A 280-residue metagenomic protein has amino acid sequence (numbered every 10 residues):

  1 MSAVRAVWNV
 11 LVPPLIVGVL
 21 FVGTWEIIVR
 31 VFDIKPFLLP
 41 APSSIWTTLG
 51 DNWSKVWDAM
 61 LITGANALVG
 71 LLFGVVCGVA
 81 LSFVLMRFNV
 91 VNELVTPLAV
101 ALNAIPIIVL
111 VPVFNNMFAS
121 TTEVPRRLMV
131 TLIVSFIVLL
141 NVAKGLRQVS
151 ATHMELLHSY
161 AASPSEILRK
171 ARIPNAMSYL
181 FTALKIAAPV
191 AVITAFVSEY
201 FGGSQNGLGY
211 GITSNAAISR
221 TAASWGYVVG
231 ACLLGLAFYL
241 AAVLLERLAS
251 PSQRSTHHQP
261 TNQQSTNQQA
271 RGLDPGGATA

Functional and structural regions predicted by a protein language model:
A3, V31-V75: Periplasmic/extracellular loop-to-transmembrane helix junction in inner-membrane transport proteins
W8-V31: N-terminal signal-anchor transmembrane alpha helix
V69-A99: Transmembrane-helix boundary motif in ABC transporter permease subunits
N89, S178, W225-A280: C-terminal transmembrane helix and the adjacent membrane-cytosol boundary/short C-terminal tail of inner/organellar
V100-I137, K144-G145: Generic hydrophobic transmembrane alpha-helix motif, especially the helices
N116-M117, L146, I193-A231, R254-H258: Glycine-rich helix-loop "coupling/hinge" segments at transmembrane-helix boundaries in multipass transporters
L128-L132, S165-S198: Transmembrane alpha-helices
N141-L180, G209-I212: Short cytoplasmic-facing helical segments at TM-TM junctions of multi-pass membrane proteins
